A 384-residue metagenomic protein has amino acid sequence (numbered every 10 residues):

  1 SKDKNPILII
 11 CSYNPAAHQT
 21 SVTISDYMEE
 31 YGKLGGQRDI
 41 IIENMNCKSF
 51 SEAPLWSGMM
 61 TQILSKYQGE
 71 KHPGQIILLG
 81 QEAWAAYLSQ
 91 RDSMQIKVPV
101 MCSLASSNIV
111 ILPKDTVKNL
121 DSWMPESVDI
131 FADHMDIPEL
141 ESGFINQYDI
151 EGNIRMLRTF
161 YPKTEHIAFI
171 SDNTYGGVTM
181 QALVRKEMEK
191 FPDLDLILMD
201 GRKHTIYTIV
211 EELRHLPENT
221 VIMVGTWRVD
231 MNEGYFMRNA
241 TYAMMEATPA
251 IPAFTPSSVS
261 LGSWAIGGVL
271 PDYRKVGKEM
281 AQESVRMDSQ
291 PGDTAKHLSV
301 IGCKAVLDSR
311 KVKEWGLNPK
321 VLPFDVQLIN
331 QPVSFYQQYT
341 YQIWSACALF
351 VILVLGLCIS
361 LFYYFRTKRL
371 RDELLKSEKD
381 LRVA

Functional and structural regions predicted by a protein language model:
I7, F131-M188, H297-S309: An alpha-beta-alpha
I9-I10, Q68-G80, P99-S103, H166-S171 (+3 more regions): Periplasmic-binding protein-like
E52-G74, S89-S93, V210-N219: Short, well-structured alpha-helical segments in soluble
N108-P113, K118-H134, S142-T164, D272-S289: Hydrophobic alpha-helical segments within soluble ligand-binding/sensing domains
K186, L194-A295: Membrane-proximal low-complexity regions enriched in glycine and acidic/polar residues
M287-A348: Hinge/cleft segment of the Venus flytrap/periplasmic-binding protein
N330-L374: Alpha-helical transmembrane signal-anchor helices
L374-A384: PAS/LOV and related PAS-like sensory modules
